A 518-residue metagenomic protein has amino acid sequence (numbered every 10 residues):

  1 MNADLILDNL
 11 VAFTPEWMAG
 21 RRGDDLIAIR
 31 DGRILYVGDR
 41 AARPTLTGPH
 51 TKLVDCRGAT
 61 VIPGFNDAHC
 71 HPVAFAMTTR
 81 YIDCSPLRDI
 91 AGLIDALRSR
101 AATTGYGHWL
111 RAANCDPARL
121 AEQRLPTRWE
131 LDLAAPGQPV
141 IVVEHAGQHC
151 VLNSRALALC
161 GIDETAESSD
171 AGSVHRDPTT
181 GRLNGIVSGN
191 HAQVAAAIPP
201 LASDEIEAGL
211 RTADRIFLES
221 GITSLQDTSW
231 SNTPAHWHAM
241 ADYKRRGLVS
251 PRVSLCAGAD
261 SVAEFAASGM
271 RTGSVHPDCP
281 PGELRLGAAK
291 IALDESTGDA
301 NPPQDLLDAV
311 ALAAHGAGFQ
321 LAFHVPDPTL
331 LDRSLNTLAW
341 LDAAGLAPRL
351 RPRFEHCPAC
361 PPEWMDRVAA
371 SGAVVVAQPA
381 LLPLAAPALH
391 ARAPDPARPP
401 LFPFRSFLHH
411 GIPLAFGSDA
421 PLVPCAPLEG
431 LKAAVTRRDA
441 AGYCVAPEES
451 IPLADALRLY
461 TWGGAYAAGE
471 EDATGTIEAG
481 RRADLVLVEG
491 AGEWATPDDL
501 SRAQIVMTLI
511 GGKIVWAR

Functional and structural regions predicted by a protein language model:
N2, W17, D24, F402 (+1 more regions): A structural connector/turn signal
N2-N9, A19-M270, G287-P326, L330 (+5 more regions): Divalent metal-binding segments
L10, T51, E283-L284, P352 (+2 more regions): Short, conserved active-site loop motifs that form the nucleotide-linked donor/cofactor pocket
H71, P281-D294, A373-P383: Non-cysteine beta-strand/loop elements that form the S-adenosyl-L-methionine
P277-C279: Accessory "access/gating" subregions that flank catalytic or transport cores
L312-A322, T329-P352, H356-C357, P362-D366 (+4 more regions): His/Asp/Glu-enriched, well-ordered alpha-helical/loop segment that forms or immediately abuts the divalent-metal
